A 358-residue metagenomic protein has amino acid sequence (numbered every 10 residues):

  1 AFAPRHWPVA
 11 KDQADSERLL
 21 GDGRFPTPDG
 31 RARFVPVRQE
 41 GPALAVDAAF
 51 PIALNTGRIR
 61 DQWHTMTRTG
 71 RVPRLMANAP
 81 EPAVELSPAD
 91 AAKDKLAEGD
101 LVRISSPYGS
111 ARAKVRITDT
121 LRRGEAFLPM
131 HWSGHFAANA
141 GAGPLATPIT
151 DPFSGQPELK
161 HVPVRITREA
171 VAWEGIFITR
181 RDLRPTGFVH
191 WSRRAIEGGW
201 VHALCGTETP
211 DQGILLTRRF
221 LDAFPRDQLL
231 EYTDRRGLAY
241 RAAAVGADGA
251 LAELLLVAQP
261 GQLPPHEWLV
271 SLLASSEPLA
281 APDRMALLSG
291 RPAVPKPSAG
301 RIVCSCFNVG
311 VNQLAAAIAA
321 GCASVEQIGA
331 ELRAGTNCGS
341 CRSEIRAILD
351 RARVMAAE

Functional and structural regions predicted by a protein language model:
A1, T65, T69-E85, A89-D227 (+1 more regions): Long, contiguous, secondary-structure-rich segments that constitute the structural scaffold of globular domains
A1-V72: Long, low-complexity segments enriched in small/aliphatic residues
G30-A32, Q39-G41, G57-D61, A89-A91 (+8 more regions): Short, glycine-/Ser/Thr-/acidic-enriched flexible segments
A142-E169, P278-N312: Cysteine/selenocysteine-centered motifs that mediate thiol-based redox chemistry or coordinate metal-sulfur cofactors
A195-A286: C-terminal catalytic lobe of FAD-dependent flavoproteins
G290-R301, A319-N337: Immediate flanking context of iron-sulfur cluster ligation sites
G300-N312, A330-L349: Local cysteine-cluster metal-coordination motifs and their immediate loop/turn environment, predominantly Fe-S cluster
R353-E358: Intrinsic disorder at enzyme termini
